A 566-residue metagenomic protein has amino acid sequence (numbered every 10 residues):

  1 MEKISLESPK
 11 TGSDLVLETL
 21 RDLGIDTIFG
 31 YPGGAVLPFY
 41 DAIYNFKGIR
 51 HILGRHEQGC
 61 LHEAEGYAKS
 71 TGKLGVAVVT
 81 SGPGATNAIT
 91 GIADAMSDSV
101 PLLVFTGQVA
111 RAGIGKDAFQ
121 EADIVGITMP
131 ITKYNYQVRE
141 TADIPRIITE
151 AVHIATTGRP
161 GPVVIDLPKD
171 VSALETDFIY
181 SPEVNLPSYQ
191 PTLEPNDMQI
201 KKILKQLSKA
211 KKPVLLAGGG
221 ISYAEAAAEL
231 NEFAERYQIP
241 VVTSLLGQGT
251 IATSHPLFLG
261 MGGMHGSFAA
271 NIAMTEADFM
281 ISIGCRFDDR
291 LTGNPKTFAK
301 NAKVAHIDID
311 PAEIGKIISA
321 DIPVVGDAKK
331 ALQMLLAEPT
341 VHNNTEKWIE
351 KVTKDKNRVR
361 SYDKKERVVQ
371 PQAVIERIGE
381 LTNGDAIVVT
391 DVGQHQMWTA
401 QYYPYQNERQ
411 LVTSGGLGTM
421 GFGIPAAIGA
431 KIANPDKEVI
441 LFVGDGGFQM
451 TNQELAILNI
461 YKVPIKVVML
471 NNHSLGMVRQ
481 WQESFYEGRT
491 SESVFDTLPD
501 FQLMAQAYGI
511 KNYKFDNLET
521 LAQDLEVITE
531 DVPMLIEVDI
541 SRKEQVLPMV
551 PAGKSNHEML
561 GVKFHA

Functional and structural regions predicted by a protein language model:
E2-E7, A142, N301-Q394, L518-E526 (+2 more regions): Phosphate/pyrophosphate-binding active-site segments
E2-V341, R377, L381-G384, I457 (+2 more regions): N-terminal alpha/beta PP-like core and its mobile active-site loop of ThDP/TPP-dependent enzymes
S13-L17, R21-D26, G34, F39-I43 (+2 more regions): Active-site diphosphate/adenylate-binding microenvironment
Y31-G33, I52-H62, A77-G84, R139-E140 (+7 more regions): Active-site nucleophile and cofactor-binding loops and adjacent substrate-binding regions of central metabolic enzymes
E57, D166, D308, D391 (+3 more regions): Acidic active-site catalytic centers that drive phospho-/nucleotidyl reactions and related ester hydrolyses
E57, K116-D117, Q190-K202, G262-G266 (+5 more regions): A general structural motif
F119-Q120, I314-I317, P323-V325, K329-Q333 (+1 more regions): Thiamine diphosphate
A224, N271, G326-K329, V368 (+3 more regions): Conserved structured core elements
